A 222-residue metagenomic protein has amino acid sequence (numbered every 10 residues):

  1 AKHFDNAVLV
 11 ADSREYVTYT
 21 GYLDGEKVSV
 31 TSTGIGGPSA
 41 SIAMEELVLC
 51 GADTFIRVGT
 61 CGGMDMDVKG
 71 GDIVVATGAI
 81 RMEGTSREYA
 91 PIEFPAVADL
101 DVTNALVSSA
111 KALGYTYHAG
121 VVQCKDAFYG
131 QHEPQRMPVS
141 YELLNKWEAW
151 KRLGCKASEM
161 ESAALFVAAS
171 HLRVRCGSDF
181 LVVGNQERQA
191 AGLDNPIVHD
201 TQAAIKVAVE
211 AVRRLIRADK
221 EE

Functional and structural regions predicted by a protein language model:
A1-A105, S109: Metabolite-binding pocket within alpha/beta catalytic cores that recognizes anionic/polar moieties
H3, A105-L113, A168, V207-A218: Generic non-transmembrane alpha-helical segments
A7-D12, G114-V121, L215-E222: Flexible, glycine/charged-enriched surface loops at secondary-structure junctions
D53-T54, K156, R175: Short acidic/polar active-site loop segments enriched in Thr and Asp
A96-G154: Active-site rim beta-loop-alpha module in soluble metabolic enzymes
A163-I197: Zn-dependent metallopeptidase/amidohydrolase metal-coordination segment
Q186-E222: His/Asp/Glu-rich mid-to-C-terminal helical/loop segments that flank catalytic regions of hydrolases
